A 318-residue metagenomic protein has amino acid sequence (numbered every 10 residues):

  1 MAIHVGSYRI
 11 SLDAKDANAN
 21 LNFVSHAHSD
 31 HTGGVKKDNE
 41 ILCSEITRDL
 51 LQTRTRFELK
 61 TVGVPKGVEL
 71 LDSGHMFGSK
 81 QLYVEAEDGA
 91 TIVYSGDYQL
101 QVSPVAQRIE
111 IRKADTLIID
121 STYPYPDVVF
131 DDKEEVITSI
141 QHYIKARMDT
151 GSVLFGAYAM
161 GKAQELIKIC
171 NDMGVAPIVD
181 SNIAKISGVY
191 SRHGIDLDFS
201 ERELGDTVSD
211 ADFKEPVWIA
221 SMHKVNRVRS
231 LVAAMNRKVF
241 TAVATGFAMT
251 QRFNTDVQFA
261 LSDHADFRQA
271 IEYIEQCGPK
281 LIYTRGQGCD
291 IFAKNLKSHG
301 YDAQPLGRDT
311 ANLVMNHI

Functional and structural regions predicted by a protein language model:
M1-K15, S103, R192-P216, S221-A233: A short, well-structured beta->alpha microelement
M1-L21, A27-L154, G161, S187: His/Asp/Glu-rich metal-coordinating catalytic cores of metallo-dependent phosphodiesterases/hydrolases acting on
F23, G34-D38, R54, A106-Q107 (+4 more regions): A short acidic, amphipathic alpha-helical/loop segment
F23, I92-Y94, T116-I118, L154-G156 (+3 more regions): Structural motif
T32, S79, V102-S103, K162-I167 (+3 more regions): Short, well-ordered alpha-helical microsegments
M76-V84, Y98, V102-S103, T116 (+3 more regions): Active-site-proximal loop/helix segment associated with metal-binding centers of metalloenzymes
I111, Y125-E203, T207-D212, L281-I318: Binuclear metal-ion centers of metallo-dependent hydrolases, dominated by the metallo-beta-lactamase
L204-I318: C-terminal regulatory/interaction regions
